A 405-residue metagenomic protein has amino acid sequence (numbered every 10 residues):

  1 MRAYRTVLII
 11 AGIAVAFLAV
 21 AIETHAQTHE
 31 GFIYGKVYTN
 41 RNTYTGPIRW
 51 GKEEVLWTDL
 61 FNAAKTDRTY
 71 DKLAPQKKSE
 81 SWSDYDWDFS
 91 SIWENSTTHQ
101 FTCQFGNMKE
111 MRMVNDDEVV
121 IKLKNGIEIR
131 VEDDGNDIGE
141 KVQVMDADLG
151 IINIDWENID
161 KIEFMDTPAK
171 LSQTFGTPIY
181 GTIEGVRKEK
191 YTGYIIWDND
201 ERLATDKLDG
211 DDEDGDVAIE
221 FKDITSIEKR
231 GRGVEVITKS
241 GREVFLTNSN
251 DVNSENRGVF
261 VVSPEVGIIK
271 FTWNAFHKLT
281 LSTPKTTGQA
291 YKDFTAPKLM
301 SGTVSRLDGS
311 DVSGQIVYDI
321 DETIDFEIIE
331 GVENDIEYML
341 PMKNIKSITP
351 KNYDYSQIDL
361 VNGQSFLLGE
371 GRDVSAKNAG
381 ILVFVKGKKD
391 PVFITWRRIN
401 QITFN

Functional and structural regions predicted by a protein language model:
M1-A11: Bacterial N-terminal signal peptides that target proteins for export
R2-A3, V20, K188: Intrinsically disordered, low-complexity serine/threonine-rich segments
I10-A19: Bacterial N-terminal signal peptides
V20-A26: Sec/Tat signal peptide C-region and signal peptidase I cleavage site
Q27-N405: Compositionally biased alpha-helical segments
